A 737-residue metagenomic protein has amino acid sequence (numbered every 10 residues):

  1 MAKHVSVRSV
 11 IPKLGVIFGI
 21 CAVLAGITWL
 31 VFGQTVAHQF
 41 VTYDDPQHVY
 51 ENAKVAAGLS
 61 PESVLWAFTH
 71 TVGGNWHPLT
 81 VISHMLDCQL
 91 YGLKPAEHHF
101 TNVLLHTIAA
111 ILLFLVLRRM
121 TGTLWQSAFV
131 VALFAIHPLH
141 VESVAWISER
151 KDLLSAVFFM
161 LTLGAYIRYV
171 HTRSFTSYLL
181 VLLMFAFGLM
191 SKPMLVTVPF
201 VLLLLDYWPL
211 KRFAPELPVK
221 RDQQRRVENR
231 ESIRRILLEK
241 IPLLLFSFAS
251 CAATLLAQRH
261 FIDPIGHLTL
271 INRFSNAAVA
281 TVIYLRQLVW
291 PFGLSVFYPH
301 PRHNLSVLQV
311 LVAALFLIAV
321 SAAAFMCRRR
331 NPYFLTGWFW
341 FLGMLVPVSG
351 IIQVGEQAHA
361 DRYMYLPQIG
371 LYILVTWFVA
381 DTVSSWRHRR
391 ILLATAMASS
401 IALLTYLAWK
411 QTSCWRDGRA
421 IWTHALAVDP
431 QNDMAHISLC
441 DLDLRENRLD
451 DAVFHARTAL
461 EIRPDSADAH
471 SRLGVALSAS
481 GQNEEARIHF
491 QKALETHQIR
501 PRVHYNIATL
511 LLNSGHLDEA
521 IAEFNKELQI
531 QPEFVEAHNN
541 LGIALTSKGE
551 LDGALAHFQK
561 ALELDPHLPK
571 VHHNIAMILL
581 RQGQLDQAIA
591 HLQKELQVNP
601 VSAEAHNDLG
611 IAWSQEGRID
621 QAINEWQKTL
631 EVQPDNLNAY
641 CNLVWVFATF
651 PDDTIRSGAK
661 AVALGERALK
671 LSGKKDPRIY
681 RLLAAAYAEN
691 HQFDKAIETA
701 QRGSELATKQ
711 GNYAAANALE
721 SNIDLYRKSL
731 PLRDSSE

Functional and structural regions predicted by a protein language model:
M1-Q482, E495, R502, N506: Polytopic membrane enzymes that build or remodel cell-surface glycoconjugates and lipids
C414-A420, E446-T458, A479-K492, I499-R502 (+7 more regions): Structural signature of tandem alpha-helical TPR/SEL1-like repeats, specifically the intra-repeat loop/turn
H424, Q431, D465, I499 (+6 more regions): Short coil loop/turn residues that delineate tetratricopeptide repeat
V428, I462, T496, I530 (+6 more regions): Structural marker of alpha-solenoid helical repeat scaffolds
M434-D441, D468-S478, R502-N513, E536-S547 (+5 more regions): Conserved alpha-helical positions within TPR/SEL1-like repeat arrays
D441-L444, W645-F650, A685-E689, L725: Tandem amphipathic alpha-helical repeat scaffolds
D652-A659, R667, K674-P677, E689 (+1 more regions): Terminal, low-structured helical/coil segments at or just beyond the last alpha-helical repeat
